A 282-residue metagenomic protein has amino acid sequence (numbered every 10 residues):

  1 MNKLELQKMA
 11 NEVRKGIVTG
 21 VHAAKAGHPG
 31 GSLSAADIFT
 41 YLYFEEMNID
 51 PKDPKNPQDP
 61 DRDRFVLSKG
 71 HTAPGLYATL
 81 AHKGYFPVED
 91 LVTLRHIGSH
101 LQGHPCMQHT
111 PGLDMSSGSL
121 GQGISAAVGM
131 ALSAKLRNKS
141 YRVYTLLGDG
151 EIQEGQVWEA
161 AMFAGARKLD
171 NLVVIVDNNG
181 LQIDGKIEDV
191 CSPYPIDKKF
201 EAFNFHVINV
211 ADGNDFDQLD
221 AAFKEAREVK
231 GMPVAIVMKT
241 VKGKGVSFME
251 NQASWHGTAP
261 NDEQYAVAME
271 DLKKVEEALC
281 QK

Functional and structural regions predicted by a protein language model:
M1-E5: Non-catalytic, mobile gating and regulatory segments of ester bond hydrolases
M9-A26, D177-N179: N-terminal capping segment at the start of a domain
I17-V21, S32-A166: Cofactor-binding active-site loop characterized by glycine-rich and histidine/acidic residues
V66, V173, N209, A235-V237: Structured core elements
P74, I152-Q153, L181-Q182, K242-S247: Short, active-site-adjacent cap segments at secondary-structure transitions
K83, V190, E250-S254: Short secondary-structure boundary/capping segments
G112, S116-S119, I124-E228: Thiamine diphosphate
F216, D220-K282: Glycine/aspartate-rich loop-and-adjacent alpha/beta segment that forms the canonical ThDP
